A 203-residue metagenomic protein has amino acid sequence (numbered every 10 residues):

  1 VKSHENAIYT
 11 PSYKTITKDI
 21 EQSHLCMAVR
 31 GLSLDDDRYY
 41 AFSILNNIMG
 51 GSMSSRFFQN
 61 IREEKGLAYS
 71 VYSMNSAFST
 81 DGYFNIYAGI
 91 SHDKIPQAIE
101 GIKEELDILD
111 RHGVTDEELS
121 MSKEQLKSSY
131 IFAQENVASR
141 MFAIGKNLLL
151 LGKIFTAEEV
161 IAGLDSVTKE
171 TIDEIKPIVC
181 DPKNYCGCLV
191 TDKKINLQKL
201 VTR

Functional and structural regions predicted by a protein language model:
V1-D36, N47-E100, E118, S139 (+4 more regions): Non-catalytic beta-strand/loop surface segments
V1-T10, E104-A133, C186-T191: Acidic/histidine-enriched alpha-helical segments
Y39: Double-stranded RNA-binding/processing signature
N46-G50, D107, R111, L149 (+1 more regions): Amphipathic alpha-helical interaction elements
F57, Y69, D110, V114 (+5 more regions): Residue-level signal for secondary-structure boundary elements
S120-A162: C-terminal hydrophobic structural anchor segments that stabilize assembly/packing rather than catalytic chemistry
